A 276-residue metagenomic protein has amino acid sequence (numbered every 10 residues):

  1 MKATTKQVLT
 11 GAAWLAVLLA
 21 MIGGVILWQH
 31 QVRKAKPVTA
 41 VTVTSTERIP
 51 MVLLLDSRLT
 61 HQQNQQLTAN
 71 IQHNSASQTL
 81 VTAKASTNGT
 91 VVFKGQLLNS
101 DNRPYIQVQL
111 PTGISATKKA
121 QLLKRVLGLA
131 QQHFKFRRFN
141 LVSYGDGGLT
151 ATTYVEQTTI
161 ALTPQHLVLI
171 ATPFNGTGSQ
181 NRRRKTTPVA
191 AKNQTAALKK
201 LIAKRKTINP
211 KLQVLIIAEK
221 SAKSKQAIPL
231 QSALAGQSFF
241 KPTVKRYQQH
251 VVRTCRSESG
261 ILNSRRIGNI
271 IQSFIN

Functional and structural regions predicted by a protein language model:
M1-Q7: Positively charged n-region of N-terminal signal peptides that target proteins for export
Q7-V142, L149-N276: Lipid deacylating catalytic domains
